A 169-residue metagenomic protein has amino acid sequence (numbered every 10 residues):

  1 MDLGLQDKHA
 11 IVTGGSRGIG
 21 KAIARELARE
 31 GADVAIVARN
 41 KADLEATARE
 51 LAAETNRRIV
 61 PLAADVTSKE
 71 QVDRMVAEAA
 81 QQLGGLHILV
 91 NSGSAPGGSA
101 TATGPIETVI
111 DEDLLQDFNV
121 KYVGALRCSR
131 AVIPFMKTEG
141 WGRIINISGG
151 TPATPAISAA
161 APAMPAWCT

Functional and structural regions predicted by a protein language model:
H9, S16-G18: Conserved glycine-rich cofactor-binding loop
E30-T47: Conserved glycine-rich Rossmann-like NAD(P)H-binding loop of the short-chain dehydrogenase/reductase
K41-A42, A63-M75, D111: The beta1-alpha1 cofactor-binding region of Rossmann-like NAD(H)/NADP(H)-dependent oxidoreductases
E54-R58, E78-N91, I110: A glycine-rich helix->loop->beta "capping" turn within Rossmann-like NAD(P)(H)-dependent oxidoreductase domains
R74-Q81, A100-T108, E112-N119: Active-site Tyr-X3-Lys motif and surrounding loop/helix of classical short-chain dehydrogenase/reductase
A77, V120-T138: Amphipathic alpha-helical dimer-interface segment in Rossmann-like NAD(P)H-dependent oxidoreductases
H87, E107-L126, W141, I145 (+1 more regions): Catalytic Tyr-X3-Lys loop
A95-S99, D111, R143-C168: Catalytic loop of short-chain dehydrogenase/reductase
